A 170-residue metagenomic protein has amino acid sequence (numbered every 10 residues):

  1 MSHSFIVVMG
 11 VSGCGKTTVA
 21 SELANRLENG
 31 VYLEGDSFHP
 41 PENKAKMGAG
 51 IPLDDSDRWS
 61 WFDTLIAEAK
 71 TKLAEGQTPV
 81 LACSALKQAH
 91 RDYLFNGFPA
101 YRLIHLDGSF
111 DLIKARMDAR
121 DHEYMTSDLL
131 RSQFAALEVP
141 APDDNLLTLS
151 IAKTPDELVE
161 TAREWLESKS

Functional and structural regions predicted by a protein language model:
F5: Walker A (P-loop) ATP-phosphate-binding motif of ABC ATPase nucleotide-binding domains
V8: Hydrophobic anchor at the beta1->P-loop junction of P-loop NTPases
V11: P-loop (Walker A) phosphate-binding loop of NTP-binding proteins
K16: Conserved lysine of the Walker
S21-T64: Conserved substrate/cofactor phosphate-moiety recognition/catalytic segment in nucleotide-dependent phosphotransferases
Y32, L103-H105, L146-T148: Conserved beta-strand scaffold positions in the cores of enzyme catalytic domains, especially in NTP/NDP-utilizing
D57-F98, R102, L106: Glycine-rich phosphate-binding loop used to anchor ATP phosphates in small-molecule kinases, encompassing both
A119-T161: Small-molecule kinase domains that catalyze NTP-dependent phosphoryl transfer to phosphate-bearing small molecules
